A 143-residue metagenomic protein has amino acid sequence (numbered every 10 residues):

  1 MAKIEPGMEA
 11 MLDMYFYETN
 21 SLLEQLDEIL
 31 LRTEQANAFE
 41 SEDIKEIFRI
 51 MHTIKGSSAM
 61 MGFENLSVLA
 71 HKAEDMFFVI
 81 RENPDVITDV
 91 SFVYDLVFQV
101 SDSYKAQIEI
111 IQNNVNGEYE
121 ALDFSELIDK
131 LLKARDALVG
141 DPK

Functional and structural regions predicted by a protein language model:
M1-K143: Non-catalytic helical tethers at domain boundaries
